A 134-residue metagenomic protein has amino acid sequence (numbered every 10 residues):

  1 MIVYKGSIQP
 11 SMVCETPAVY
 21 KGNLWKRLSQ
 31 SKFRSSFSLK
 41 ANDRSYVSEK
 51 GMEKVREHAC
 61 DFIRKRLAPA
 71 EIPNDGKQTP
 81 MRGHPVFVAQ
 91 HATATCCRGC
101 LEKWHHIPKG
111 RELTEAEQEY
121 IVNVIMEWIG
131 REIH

Functional and structural regions predicted by a protein language model:
M1-S29, E119: Sequence termini and other peripheral, non-core segments
T16-I63: Core of compact, soluble alpha-helical bundle domains
P73-T93: Immediate flanking context of iron-sulfur cluster ligation sites
G99-E119: Iron-sulfur (Fe-S) cluster-binding segments and ferredoxin-like electron-carrier domains, especially [2Fe-2S]
Y120-H134: Short Fe-S-cluster ligation motifs
